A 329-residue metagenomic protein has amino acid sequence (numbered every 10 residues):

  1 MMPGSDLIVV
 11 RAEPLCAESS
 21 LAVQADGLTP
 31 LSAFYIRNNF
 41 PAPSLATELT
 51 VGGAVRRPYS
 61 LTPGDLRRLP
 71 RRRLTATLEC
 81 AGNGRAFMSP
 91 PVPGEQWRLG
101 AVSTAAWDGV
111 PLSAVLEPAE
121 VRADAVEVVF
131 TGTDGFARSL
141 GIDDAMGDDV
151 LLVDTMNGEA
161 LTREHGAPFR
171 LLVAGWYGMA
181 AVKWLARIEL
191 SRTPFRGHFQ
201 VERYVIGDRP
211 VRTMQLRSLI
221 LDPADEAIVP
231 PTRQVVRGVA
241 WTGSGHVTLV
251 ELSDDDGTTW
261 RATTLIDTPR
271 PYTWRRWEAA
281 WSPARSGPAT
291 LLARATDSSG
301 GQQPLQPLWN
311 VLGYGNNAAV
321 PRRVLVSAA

Functional and structural regions predicted by a protein language model:
M1-A329: Structured, non-membrane catalytic/scaffold regions adjacent to prosthetic-group chemistry
